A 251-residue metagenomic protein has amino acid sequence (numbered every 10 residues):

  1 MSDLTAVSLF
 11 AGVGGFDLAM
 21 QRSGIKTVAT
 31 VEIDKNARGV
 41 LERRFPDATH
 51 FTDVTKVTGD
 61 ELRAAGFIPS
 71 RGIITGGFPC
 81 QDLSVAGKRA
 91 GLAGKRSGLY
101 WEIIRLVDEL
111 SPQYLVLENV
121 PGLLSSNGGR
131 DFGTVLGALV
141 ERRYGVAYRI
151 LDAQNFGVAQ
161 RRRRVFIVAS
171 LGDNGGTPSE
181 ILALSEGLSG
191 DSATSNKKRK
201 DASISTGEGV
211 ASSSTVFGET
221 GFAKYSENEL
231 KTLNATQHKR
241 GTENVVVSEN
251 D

Functional and structural regions predicted by a protein language model:
M1-T27, V40-E42, P69-S70, A138-R142 (+2 more regions): S-adenosyl-L-methionine-dependent DNA methyltransferase catalytic core
S2-Y114, V120-V140: Core alpha/beta nucleotide-donor-binding catalytic domains of modification enzymes
F51, T55, T75, D152 (+2 more regions): Residue-level detector of conserved, well-ordered beta-strand and adjacent loop positions that form binding/recognition
F51-T52, P121, Y144-N155: Conserved S-adenosyl-L-methionine
K56-D60, A153-V158: A short acidic, often aromatic-flanked loop/helix-cap motif at beta-alpha or helix-coil junctions that lines enzyme
A65, V107, G157-V158, F222-K224: Short secondary-structure boundary/capping segments
